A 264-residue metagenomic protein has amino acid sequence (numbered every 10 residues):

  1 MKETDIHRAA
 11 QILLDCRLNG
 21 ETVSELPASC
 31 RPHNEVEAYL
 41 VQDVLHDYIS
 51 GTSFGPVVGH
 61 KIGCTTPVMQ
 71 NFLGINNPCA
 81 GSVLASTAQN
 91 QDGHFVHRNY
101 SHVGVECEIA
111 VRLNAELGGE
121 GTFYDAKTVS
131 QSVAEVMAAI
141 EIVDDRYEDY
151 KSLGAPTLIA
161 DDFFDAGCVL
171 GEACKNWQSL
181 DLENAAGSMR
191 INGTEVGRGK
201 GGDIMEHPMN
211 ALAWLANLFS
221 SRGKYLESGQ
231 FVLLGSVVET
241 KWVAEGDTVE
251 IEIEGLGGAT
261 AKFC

Functional and structural regions predicted by a protein language model:
K2-H207, A244, T248, L256-C264: Catalytic-core "active-site belt" of small-molecule-metabolizing enzymes, emphasizing His/Asp/Glu-rich regions
A211-T240: A conserved acidic, glycine/proline-rich C-terminal tail/linker
R222, E227-Q230, D247-V249, G257-A259: A short pocket-lining beta-strand/turn micro-motif at the edge of beta-sheets
